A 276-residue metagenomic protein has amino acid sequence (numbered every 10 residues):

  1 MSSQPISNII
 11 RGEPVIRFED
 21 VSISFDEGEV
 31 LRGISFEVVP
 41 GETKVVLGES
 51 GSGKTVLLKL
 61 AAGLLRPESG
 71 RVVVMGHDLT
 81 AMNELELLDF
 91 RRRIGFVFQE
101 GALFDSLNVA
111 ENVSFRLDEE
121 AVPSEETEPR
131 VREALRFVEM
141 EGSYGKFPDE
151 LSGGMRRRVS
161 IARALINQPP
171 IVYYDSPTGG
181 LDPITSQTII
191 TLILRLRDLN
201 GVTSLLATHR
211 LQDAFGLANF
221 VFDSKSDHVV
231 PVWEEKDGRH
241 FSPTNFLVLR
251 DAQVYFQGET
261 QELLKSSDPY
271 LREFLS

Functional and structural regions predicted by a protein language model:
A62: Helix-to-loop junction immediately C-terminal to a conserved catalytic motif
H77-D78, E125-S143: Conserved ABC ATPase "signature" region
L79-G95, E119, S124, L263-S267: ABC ATPase NBD coupling module
L107-F115: Short coil-to-helix segment of the ABC ATPase nucleotide-binding domain corresponding to the Q-loop/switch region
K146-D149, N167: Conserved signature/switch motifs of ABC ATPase nucleotide-binding domains
V172-D175: Catalytic Walker B motif of ABC-type/P-loop ATPase nucleotide-binding domains
